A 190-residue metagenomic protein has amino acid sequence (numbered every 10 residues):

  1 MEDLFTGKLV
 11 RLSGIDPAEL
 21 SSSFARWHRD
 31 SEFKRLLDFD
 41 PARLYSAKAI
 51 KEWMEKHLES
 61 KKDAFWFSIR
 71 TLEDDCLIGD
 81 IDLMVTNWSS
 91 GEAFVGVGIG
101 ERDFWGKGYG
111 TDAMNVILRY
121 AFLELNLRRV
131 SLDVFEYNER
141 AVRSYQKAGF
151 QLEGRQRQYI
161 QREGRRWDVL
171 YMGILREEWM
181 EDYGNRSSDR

Functional and structural regions predicted by a protein language model:
M1-K51, E178-R190: A short, well-structured alpha-helix characteristic of acyl/acetyltransferase catalytic modules
R43-D103, L175-E178, S187-D189: Acetyl-CoA-dependent GNAT
E101-D103, K107, L123, E136-Y137: Active-site acidic-Proline motif in GNAT/NAT acetyltransferases
G106-Y120, V142-K147: Conserved acetyl-CoA-binding loop-helix of GNAT-fold acetyltransferases
G110, M114, Y137-A141, Q158-E163: Short glycine/proline-centered loop/turn elements that form peptide/ligand docking sites
L123-D133: Conserved GNAT acetyl-CoA-binding A-motif
S131-V134, Q151-D168: Conserved catalytic-core motifs of GNAT/GCN5-like acyltransferases
Y145, F150, M172: Conserved active-site tyrosine of GNAT-family acetyltransferases
